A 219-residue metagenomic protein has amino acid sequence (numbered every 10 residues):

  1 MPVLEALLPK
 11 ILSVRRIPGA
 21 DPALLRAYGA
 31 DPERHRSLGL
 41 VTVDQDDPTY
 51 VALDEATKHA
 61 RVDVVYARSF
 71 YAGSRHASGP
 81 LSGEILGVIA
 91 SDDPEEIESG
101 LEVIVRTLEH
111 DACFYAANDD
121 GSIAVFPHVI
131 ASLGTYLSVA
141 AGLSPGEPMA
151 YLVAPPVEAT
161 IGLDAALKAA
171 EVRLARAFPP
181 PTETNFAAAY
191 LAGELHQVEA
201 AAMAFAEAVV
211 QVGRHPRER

Functional and structural regions predicted by a protein language model:
P2-Q45, R68-I85, S91-D92, A112-R219: A structural signal for small-residue-enriched, beta-sheet-centric alpha/beta enzyme cores and oligomeric scaffold folds
T49-H59: N-terminal low-complexity, intrinsically disordered segments
T49-V51, G73-H76, E96-I97: Short active-site-adjacent helix-start/loop capping segments
H59-R68, S99, V105, L174 (+1 more regions): Tubulin/FtsZ superfamily GTPase core signature
I97-T107, A201-A208: Short amphipathic alpha-helices in soluble, non-transmembrane regions that often serve as interface/regulatory elements
